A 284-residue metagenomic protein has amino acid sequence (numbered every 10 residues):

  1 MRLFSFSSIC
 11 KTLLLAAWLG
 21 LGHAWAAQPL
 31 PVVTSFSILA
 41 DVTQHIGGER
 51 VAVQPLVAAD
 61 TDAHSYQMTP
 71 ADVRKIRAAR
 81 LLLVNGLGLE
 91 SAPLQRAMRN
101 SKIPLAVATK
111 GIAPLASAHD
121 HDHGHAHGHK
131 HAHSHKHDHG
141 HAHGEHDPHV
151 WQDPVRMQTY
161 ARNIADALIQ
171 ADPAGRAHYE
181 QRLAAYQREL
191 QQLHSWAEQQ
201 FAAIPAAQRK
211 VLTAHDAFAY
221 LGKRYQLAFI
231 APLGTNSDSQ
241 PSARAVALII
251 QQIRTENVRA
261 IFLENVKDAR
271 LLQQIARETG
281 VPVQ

Functional and structural regions predicted by a protein language model:
M1-S7: N-terminal secretory signal peptides that target proteins for export/translocation
I9-H23: Bacterial N-terminal signal peptides
A26-Q284: Extracytoplasmic metal-acquisition and chelation regions
